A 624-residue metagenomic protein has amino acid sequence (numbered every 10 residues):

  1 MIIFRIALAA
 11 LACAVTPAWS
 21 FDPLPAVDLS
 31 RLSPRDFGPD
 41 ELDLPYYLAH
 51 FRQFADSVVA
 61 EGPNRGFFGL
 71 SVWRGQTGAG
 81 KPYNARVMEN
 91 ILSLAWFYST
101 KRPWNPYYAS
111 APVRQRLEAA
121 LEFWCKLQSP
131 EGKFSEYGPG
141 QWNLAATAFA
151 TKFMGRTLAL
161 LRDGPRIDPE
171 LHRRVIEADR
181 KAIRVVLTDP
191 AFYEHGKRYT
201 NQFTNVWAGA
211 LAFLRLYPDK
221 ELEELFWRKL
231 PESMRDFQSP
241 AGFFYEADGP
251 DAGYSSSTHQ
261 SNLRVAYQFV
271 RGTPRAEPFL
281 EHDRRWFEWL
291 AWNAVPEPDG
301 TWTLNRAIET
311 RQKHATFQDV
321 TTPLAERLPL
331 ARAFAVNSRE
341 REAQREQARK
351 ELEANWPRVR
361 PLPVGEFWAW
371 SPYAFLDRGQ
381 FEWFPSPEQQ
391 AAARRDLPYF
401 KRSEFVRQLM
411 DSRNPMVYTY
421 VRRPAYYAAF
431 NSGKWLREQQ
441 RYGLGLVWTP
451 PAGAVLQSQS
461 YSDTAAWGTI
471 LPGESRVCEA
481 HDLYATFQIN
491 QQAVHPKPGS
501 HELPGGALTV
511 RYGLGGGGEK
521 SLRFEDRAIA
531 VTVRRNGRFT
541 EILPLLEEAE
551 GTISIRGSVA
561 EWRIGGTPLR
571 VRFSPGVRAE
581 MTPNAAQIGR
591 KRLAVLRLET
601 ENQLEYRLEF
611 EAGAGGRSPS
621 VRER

Functional and structural regions predicted by a protein language model:
R5-P17: Bacterial N-terminal signal peptides
F21-L92, A111-S129: Low-complexity, Ser/Thr/Pro/Gly-enriched N-terminal "stalk/linker" regions
V27, A60-M88, E131-A148, L187-T204 (+6 more regions): Solvent-exposed loop and edge beta-strand segments that line ligand/cofactor-binding and catalytic clefts
H50-S57, R116, R174, A178 (+3 more regions): Charge-rich, solvent-exposed alpha-helical interaction surfaces
A79-L280: Aromatic-lined, polymer-binding surfaces characteristic of secreted/periplasmic polysaccharide-degrading enzymes
T273-P568: Extended polysaccharide-engagement surfaces of secreted carbohydrate-active enzymes
R572-R624: Beta-strand-rich recognition/accessory modules
